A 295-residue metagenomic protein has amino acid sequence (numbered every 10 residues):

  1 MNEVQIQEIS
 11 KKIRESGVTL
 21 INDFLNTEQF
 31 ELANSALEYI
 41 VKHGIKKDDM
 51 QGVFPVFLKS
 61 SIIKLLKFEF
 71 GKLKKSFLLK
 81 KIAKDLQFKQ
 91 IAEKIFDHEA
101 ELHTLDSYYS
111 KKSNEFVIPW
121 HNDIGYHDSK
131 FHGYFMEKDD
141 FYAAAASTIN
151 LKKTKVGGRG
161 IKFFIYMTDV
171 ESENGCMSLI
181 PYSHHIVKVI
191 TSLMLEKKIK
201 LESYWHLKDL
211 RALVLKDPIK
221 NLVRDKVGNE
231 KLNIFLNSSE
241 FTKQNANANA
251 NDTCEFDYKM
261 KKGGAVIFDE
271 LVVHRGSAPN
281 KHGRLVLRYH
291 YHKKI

Functional and structural regions predicted by a protein language model:
M1-E15, N22-Y142: Non-heme Fe(II)-dependent double-stranded beta-helix
V18-L20, K162-Y166, E255-D257, A265-I267 (+1 more regions): Conserved hydrophobic/aromatic beta-strand scaffold that supports enzyme active sites
F88-L102, K153-G157, M167-N174: Secondary-structure boundary elements
D106, N122-I124, I161, I165-D169 (+1 more regions): Short, structured patches in soluble enzyme cores that scaffold and shape functional sites
D140-N150, V156-G160, V170-V272: Double-stranded beta-helix
F163-I165, P181, H282-I295: A short hydrophobic beta-strand segment most commonly corresponding to one strand of the jelly-roll/cupin
T168-V170, R275, H292-K294: Short coil/turn motifs at secondary-structure junctions
H274-K281: Short beta-strand His + acidic residue motifs that chelate non-heme Fe in jelly-roll/DSBH and cupin folds
